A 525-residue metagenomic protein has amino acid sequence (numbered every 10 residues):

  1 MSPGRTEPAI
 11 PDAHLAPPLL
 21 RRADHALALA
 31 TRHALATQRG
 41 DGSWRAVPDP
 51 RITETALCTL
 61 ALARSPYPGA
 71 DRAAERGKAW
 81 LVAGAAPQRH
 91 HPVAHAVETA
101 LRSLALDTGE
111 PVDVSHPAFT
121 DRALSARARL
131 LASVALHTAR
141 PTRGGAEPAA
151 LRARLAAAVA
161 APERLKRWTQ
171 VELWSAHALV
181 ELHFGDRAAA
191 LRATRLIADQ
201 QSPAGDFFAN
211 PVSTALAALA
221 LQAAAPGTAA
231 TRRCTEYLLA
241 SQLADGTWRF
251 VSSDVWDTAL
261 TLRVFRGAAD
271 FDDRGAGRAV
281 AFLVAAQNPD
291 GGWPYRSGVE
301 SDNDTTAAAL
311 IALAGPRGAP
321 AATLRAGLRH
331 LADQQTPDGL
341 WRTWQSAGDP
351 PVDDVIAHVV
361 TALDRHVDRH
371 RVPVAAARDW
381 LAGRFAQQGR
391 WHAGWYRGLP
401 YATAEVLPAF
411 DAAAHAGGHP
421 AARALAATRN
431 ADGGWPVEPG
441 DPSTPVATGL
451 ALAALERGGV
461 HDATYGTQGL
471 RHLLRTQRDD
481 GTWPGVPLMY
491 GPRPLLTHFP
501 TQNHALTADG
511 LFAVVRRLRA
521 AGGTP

Functional and structural regions predicted by a protein language model:
S2-L29, W44-E75, A83-A153, A161-D186 (+7 more regions): An alpha-helical repeat/solenoid feature that recognizes helix-turn-helix modules
A30-G40: N-terminal signal-anchor module of multipass membrane proteins
A34, G77, L81, A193 (+7 more regions): Buried hydrophobic core positions in alpha-solenoid tandem helical repeats
A36-Q38, A240, Q287: Assembly/interface hotspot detector across virion components, adhesins/toxins, and nucleic-acid enzymes
E181-I197: Short linear, low-complexity motifs centered on an aromatic residue
